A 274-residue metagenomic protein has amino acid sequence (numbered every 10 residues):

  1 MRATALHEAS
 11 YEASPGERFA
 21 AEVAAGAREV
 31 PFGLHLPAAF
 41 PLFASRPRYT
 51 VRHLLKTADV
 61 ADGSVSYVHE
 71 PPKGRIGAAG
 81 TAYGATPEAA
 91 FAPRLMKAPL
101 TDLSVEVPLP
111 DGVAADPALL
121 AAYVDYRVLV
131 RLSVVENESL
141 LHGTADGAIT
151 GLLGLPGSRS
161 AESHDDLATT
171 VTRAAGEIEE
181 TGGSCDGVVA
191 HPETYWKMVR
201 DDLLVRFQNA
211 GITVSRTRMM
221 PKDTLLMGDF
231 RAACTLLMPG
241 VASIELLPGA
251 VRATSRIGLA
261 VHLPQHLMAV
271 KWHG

Functional and structural regions predicted by a protein language model:
M1-A13: A generic N-terminal leader/anchor concept
Y11-L103, A148: Assembly/oligomerization interface modules of large self-assembling protein complexes
V60-S64, H142-G258, L263-G274: Extended oligomerization regions of viral-like shell subunits
H69, R75-A79, D116-P117, K197-V199 (+1 more regions): Short helix/loop capping segments that flank catalytic or ligand/cofactor-binding pockets
H69-P71, L109-V113, S255: Short, structured patches in soluble enzyme cores that scaffold and shape functional sites
G84-E177, M268-G274: Alpha-helical scaffold segments that mediate packing/assembly in large oligomeric complexes
